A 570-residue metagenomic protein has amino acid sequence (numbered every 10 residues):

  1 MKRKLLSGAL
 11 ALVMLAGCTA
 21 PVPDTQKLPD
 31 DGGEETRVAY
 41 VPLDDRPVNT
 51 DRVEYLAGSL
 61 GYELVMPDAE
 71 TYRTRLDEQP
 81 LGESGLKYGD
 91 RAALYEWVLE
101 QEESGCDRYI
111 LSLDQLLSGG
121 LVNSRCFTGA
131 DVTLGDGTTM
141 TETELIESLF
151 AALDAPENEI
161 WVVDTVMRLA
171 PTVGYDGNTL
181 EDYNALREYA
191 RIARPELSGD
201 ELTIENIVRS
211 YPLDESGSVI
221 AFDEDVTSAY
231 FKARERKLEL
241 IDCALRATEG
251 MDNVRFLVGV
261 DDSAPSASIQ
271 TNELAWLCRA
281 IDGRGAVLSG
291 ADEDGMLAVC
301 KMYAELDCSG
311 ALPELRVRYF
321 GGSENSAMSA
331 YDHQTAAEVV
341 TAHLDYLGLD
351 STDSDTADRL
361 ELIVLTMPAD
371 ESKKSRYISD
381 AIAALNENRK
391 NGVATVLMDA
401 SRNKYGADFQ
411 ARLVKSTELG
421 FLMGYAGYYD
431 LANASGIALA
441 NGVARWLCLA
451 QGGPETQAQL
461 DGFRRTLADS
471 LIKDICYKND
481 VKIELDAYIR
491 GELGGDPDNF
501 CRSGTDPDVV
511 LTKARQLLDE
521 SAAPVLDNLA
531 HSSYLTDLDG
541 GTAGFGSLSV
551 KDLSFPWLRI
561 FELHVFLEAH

Functional and structural regions predicted by a protein language model:
K2-A11: Sec-dependent signal peptide recognition, specifically the positively charged N-region followed immediately by
A16-G17: C-terminal motif of bacterial Sec signal peptides marking the signal peptidase cleavage site
P23-H570: An N-terminal assembly and electron-transfer interface module characteristic of large anaerobic redox and radical
